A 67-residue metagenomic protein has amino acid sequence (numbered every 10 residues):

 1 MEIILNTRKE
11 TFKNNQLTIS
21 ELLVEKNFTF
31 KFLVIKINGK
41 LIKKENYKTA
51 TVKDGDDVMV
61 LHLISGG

Functional and structural regions predicted by a protein language model:
M1-G66: Ubiquitin-like/PB1-type beta-grasp interaction modules and other compact soluble beta-rich domains
